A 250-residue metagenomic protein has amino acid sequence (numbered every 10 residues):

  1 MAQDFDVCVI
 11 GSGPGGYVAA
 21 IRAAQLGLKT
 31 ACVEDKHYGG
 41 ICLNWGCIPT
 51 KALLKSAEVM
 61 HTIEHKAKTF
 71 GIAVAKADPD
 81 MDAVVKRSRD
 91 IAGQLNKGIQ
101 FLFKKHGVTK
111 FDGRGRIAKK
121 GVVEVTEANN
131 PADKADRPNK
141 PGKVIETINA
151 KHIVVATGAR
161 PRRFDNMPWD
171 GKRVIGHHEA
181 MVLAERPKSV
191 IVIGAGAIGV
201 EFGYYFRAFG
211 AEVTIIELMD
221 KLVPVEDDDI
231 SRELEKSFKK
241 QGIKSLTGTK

Functional and structural regions predicted by a protein language model:
A2-F5, I21-L28, V33-R186, T214 (+2 more regions): Glycine-rich flavin
A2-G13, K188-G196: Beta1/beta-strand and adjacent pyrophosphate-binding region of the FAD-binding site in flavoprotein oxidoreductases
V7-C32, G199-R207: N-terminal Rossmann-like FAD-binding beta1-loop-alpha1 element of flavoenzymes
G13, A92-G93, G196, D228: Short alpha-helix boundary/capping motifs
A184-E226: Rossmann-like NAD(P)H-binding beta-loop-alpha module
